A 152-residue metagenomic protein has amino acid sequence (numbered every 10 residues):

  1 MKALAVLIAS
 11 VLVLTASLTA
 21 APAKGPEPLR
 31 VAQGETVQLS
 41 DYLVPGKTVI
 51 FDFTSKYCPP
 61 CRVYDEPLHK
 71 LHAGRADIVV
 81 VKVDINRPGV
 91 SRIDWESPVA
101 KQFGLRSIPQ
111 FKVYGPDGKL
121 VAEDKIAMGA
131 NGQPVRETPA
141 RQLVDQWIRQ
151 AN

Functional and structural regions predicted by a protein language model:
M1-A5: Positively charged n-region of N-terminal signal peptides that target proteins for export
V6-A16: Bacterial N-terminal signal peptides
L18-S40: N-terminal "domain-start" segment that seeds a small globular fold
Y42-K56: Short active-site neighborhood of thiol/selenol oxidoreductases, capturing the structured segment around
F53, A76-D94: Thiol-based oxidoreductase modules, predominantly thioredoxin-like and allied folds used for disulfide exchange
C61-G74: Typically the conserved alpha-helix immediately C-terminal to a functionally engaged Cys/Sec in thioredoxin-like
A100-K112: Structural micro-motif
K112-N152: Non-catalytic, surface beta->alpha helical segment in thiol-disulfide oxidoreductase systems
